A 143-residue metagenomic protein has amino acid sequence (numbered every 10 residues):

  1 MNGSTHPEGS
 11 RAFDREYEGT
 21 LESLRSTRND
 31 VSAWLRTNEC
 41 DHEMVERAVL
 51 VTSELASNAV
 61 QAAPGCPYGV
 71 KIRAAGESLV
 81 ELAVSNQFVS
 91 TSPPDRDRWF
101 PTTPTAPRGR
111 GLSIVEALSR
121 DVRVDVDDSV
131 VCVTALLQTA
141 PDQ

Functional and structural regions predicted by a protein language model:
M1-D14, V60-Q143: Conserved beta-strand-loop-beta-strand hairpin that lines the nucleotide-binding pocket of ATP/GTP-utilizing enzymes
D14-S26: STAS-typified acidic loop motif
L21-L24, V45, L112: Short, structured helix-loop boundary elements
E22, E39-E43, R123: Residues in soluble alpha-helical coiled-coils and helical-bundle/repeat scaffolds
N29-S53, P104: Conserved short strand/loop->alpha-helix "switch" segment adjacent to the catalytic nucleotide/phosphoryl-transfer site
R47-G65: Histidine-centered phosphotransfer motif of kinases
